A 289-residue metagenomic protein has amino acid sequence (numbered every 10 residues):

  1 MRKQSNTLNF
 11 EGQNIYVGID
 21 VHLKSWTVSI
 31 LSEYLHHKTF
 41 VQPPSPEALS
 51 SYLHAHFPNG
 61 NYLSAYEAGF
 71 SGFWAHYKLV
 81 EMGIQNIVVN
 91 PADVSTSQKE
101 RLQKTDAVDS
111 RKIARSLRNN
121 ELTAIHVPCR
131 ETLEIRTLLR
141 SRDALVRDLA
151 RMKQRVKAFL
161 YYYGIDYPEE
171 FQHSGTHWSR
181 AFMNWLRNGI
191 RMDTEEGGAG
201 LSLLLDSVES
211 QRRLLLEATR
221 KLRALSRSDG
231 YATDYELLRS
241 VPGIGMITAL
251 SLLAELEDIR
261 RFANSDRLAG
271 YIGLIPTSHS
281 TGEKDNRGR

Functional and structural regions predicted by a protein language model:
L8-L31, I113: Gly/Thr-rich phosphate-binding beta-strand-loop-beta motif of the actin/hexokinase/Hsp70
L31-G60: Nucleic-acid-processing active sites and adjacent nucleic-acid-binding tracks, predominantly divalent metal-dependent
N61-G69: Short glycine-rich phosphate-binding loop at a beta-alpha junction
I87-H126, L133, K284-R289: Short alpha-helix plus adjacent loop in nuclease-associated cores
A114-T137, S179-D193: A short, charged helix-loop
D143-L237: Glycine-rich, often acidic, oxyanion-interacting loops/wings at catalytic, nucleic-acid, or phospho-protein interfaces
E236-S240, M246-R289: Phosphate-backbone recognition surface of nucleic-acid-processing proteins
